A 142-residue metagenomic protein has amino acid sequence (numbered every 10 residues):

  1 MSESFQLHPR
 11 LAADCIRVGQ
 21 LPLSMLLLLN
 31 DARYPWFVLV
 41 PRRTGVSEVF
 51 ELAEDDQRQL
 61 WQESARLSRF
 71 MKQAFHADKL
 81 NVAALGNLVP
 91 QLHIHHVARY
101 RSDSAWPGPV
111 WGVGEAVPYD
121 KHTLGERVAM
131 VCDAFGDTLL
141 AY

Functional and structural regions predicted by a protein language model:
M1-L92, H96-Y142: HIT superfamily nucleotide-processing domains
